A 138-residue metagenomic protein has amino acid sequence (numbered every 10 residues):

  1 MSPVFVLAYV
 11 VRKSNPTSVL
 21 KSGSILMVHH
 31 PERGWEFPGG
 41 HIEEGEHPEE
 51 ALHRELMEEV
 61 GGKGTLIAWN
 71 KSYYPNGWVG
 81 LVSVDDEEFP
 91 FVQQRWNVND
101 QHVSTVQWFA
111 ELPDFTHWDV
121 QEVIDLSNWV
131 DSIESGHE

Functional and structural regions predicted by a protein language model:
M1-I25, Y74, G80: Conserved N-terminal beta-strand and adjoining loop/helix that marks the start of the Nudix/MutT-like hydrolase domain
M27-H29: Short, acidic/hydrophobic/Gly-rich beta-strand patch recurrent on exposed beta strands that often constitutes part
P31-E32, D85: Anionic group-transfer/hydrolysis microenvironments
E32-W35, D114: A short, flexible beta-alpha/helix-coil linker loop
E36-G40: A short gly/proline-enriched turn/hairpin at secondary-structure junctions
I42-H137: Unchanged
